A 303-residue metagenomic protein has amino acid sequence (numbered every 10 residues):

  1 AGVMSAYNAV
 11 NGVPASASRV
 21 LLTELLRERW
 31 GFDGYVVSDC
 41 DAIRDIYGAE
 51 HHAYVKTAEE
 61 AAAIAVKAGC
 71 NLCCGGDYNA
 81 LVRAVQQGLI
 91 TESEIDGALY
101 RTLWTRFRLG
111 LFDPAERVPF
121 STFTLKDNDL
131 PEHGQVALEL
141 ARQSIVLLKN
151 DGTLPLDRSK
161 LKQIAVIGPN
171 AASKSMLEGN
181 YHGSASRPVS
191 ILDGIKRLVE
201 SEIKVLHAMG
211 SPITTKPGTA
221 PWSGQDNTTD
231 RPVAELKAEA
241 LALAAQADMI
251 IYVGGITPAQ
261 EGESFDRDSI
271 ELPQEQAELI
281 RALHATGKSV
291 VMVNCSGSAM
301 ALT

Functional and structural regions predicted by a protein language model:
A1, Y100, W104-K126: Conserved, charged catalytic cores of large soluble enzymes
A1-G2, S38-D39, V55-E59, G76-D77 (+4 more regions): Short amphipathic alpha-helical segments, especially helix-boundary/capping motifs
A1-G75, N79-A80, T91-E94, R101: Second-shell residues forming the walls of enzyme active-site clefts
A6, D77-Y78, G97-A98, D113-F120 (+1 more regions): Short coil/turn segments at secondary-structure boundaries
G12-P14, G31, C40, I46-Y47 (+4 more regions): C-terminal non-catalytic regions of proteins with extracellular/luminal or membrane-system context
V20-L21, K56, E60-A61, G97 (+2 more regions): A general alpha-helical scaffold signature found inside nucleotide-binding enzyme cores
C74-A80, L109-P114, I251: Electropositive, surface-exposed helix/loop patches at the edges of structured domains that serve as adaptable
